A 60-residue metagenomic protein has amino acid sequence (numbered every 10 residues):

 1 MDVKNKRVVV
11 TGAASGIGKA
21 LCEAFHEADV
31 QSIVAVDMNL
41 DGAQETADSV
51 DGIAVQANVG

Functional and structural regions predicted by a protein language model:
K4-R7, V30: Phosphate-coordination loops involved in phosphoryl transfer and adenosine-cofactor binding
R7, G12-G16, N39: Conserved glycine-rich cofactor-binding loop
V9, V34, I53-V55: Conserved Rossmann-like nucleotide-binding pocket used by diverse enzymes that bind dinucleotide cofactors
G12, D29-V30, D51: Short glycine-rich hinge loops at helix-strand junctions in the catalytic core of two-component histidine kinases
I17, A43-T46, V50: Generic hydrophobic, amphipathic alpha-helix propensity
K19-E23: Residues forming the Rossmann-fold NAD(P)(H) cofactor-binding site
H26-E45: Conserved glycine-rich Rossmann-like NAD(P)H-binding loop of the short-chain dehydrogenase/reductase
A47-G60: Rossmann-fold cofactor-recognition segment
